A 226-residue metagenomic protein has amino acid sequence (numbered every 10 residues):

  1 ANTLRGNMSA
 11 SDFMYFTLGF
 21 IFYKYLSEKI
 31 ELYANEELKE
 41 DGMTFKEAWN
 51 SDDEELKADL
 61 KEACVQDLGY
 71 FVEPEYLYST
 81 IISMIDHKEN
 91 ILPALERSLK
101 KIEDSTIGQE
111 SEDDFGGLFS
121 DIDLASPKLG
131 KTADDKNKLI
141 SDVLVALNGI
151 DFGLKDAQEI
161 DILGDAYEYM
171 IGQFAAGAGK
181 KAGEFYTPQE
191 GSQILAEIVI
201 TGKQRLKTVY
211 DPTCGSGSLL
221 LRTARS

Functional and structural regions predicted by a protein language model:
A1-Q204: Non-catalytic, mostly N-terminal accessory regions of nucleic-acid modification and defense proteins
R205-T213: Conserved class I S-adenosyl-L-methionine
S216-S226: Conserved SAM-binding loop of SAM-dependent methyltransferases across substrates and taxa, primarily the Class I
